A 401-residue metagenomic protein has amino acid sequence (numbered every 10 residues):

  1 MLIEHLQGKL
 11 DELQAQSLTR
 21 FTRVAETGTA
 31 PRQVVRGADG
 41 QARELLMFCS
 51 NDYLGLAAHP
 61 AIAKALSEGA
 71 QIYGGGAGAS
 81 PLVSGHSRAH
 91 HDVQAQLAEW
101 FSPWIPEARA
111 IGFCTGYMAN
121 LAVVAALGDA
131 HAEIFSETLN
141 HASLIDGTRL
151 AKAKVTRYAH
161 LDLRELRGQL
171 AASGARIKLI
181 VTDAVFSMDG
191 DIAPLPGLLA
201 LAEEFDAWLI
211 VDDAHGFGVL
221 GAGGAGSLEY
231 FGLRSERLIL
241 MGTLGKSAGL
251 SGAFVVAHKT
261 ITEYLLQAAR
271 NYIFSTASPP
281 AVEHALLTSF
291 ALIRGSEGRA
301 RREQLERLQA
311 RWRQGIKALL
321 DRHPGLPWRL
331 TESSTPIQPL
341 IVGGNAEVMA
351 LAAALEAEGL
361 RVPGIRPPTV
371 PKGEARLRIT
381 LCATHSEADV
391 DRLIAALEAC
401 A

Functional and structural regions predicted by a protein language model:
L2, Q7-Y73, A207: N-terminal "arm"/small-domain region of PLP-dependent enzymes with the aminotransferase-like
D52, T156, H160-V211: Active-site phosphate-binding strand-loop segment of PLP-dependent enzymes
L56-P60, K64-E68, I72, A89 (+4 more regions): PLP-dependent enzyme catalytic core of the Aspartate aminotransferase-like
A79-S84, Q94-A122: Short loop-beta-helix segment that forms the pyridoxal 5′-phosphate
V123-A142: Conserved PLP-anchoring active-site segment centered on the Schiff-base-forming lysine
G223, E229-Y264: Active-site PLP attachment segment
S247-A318, R329-L330: PLP-dependent aminotransferase class I/II
R302-R313, H323-E358, T369, E374 (+1 more regions): Conserved PLP-binding catalytic core of the aspartate aminotransferase-like
